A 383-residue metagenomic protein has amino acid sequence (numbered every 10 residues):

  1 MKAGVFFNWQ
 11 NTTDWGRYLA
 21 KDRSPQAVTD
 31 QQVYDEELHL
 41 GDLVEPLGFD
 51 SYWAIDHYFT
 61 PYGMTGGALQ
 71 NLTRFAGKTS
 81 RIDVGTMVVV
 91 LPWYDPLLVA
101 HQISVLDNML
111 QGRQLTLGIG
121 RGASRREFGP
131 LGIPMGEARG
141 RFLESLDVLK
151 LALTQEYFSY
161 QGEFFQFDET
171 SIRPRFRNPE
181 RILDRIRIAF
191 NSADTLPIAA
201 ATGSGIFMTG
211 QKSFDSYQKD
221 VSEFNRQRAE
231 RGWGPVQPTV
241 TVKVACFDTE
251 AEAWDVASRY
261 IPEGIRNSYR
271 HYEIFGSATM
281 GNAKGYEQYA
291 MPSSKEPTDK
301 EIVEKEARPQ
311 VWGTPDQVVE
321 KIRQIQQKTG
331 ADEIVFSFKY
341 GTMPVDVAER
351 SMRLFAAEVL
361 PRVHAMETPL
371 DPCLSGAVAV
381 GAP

Functional and structural regions predicted by a protein language model:
M1-K78, I82-V84, C373-P383: N-terminal beta1-alpha1-beta2 module of alpha/beta enzyme domains
A3, V44, G48, D56 (+8 more regions): Conserved, mostly hydrophobic/aromatic
A3-F7, Y52-A54, D83-T86, L115-I119 (+4 more regions): Hydrophobic faces of well-ordered beta-strands that scaffold small-molecule active sites in alpha/beta enzyme cores
G4-T12, G16-D22, G136-F176, D215-A331 (+1 more regions): An alpha-helical appendage that flanks or caps ligand/catalytic pockets
T13-D35, V89-L97, E180-N191, A245-F247 (+1 more regions): Active-site mouth loops of central-metabolism enzymes
Q32-V44, F190-P197, Q317-Q324: Short, acidic/polar
E45-P46, L72-R81, I103, D107-L115 (+3 more regions): Acidic (Asp/Glu)-rich catalytic clusters
S192, A200-K212, V221: A conserved active-site cap/scaffold subdomain adjacent to cofactor or substrate pockets
